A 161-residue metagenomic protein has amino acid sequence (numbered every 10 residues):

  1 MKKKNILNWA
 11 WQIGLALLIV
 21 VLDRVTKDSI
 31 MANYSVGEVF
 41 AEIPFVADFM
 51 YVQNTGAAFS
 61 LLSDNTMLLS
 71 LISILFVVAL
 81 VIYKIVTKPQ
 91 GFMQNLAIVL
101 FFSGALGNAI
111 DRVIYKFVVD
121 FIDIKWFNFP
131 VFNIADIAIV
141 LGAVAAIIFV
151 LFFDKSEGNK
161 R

Functional and structural regions predicted by a protein language model:
M1-R161: Alpha-helical transmembrane bundles and membrane-interface segments of multipass inner-membrane proteins
